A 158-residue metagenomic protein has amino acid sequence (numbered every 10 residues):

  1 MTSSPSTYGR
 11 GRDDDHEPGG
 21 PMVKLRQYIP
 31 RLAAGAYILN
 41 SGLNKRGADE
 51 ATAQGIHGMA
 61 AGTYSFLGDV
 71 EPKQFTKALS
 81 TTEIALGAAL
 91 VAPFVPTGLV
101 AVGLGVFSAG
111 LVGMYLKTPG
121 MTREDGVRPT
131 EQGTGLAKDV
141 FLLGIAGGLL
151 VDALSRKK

Functional and structural regions predicted by a protein language model:
T2-A85, A92-K158: Membrane-interface extramembranous regions
